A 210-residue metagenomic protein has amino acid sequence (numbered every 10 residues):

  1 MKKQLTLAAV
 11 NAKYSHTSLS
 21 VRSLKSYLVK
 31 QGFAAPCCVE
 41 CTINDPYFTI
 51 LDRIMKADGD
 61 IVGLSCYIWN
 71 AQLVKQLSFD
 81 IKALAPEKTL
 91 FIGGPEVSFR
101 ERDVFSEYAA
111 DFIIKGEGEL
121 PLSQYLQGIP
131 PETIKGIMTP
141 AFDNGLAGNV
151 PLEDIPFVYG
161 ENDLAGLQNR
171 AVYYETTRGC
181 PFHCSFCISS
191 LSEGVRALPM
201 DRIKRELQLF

Functional and structural regions predicted by a protein language model:
M1-L19: A short, flexible N-terminal coil/short beta segment enriched in small residues
M1-L5, P131-T176: N-terminal [4Fe-4S]-dependent radical SAM core
M1-T6, L28-P36: N-terminal subdomain of nucleotide-sugar transferases
L7-K13, C41-T42, D60-I68, S190-R205 (+1 more regions): Core AdoMet radical
Y14-H16, W69, F99, S123 (+3 more regions): Tryptophan-centric aromatic hotspots in well-structured domains and transmembrane helices
S18, G116, N149, T177 (+1 more regions): Short, solvent-exposed loop/helix junctions and linker helices that flank or host conserved functional motifs
S20, Y27, C37-G148: Glycine-rich beta-alpha loop elements in corrinoid/cobalamin-binding modules across cobalamin-dependent enzymes
P156-F210: Radical SAM [4Fe-4S] cluster-binding motif and immediate context
